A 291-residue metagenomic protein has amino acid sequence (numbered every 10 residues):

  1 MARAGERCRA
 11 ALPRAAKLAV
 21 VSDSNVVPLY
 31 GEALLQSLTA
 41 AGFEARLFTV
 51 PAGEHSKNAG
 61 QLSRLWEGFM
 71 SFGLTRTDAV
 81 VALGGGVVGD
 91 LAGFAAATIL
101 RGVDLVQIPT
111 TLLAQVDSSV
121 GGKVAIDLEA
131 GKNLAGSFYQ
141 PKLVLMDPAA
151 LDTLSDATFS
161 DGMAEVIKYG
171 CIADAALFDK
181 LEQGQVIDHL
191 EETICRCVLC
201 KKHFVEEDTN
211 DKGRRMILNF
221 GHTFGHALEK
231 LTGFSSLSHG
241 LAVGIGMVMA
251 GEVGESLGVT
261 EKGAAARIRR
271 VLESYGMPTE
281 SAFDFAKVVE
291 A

Functional and structural regions predicted by a protein language model:
M1-A79: ATP/NTP phosphate-donor binding region
A52-G53, L83-G85, F220-G221: Glycine-rich beta-strand-to-loop/alpha-helix junction loops that act as flexible
L65, A92-A96, V166, L228 (+1 more regions): Buried hydrophobic packing segments
W66-L83, A92-Q107: Non-catalytic interfacial helical region
V87-F94, Q115-V116, H226-A227: Short glycine/serine/threonine-rich phosphate/pyrophosphate-binding segments that cradle anionic phosphate groups
F94-G184: A glycine/threonine-rich phosphate-anchoring loop and its flanking beta-alpha core in nucleotide/phosphate-binding
D179-K287: Active-site segments that bind and position negatively charged phosphate/pyrophosphate groups
